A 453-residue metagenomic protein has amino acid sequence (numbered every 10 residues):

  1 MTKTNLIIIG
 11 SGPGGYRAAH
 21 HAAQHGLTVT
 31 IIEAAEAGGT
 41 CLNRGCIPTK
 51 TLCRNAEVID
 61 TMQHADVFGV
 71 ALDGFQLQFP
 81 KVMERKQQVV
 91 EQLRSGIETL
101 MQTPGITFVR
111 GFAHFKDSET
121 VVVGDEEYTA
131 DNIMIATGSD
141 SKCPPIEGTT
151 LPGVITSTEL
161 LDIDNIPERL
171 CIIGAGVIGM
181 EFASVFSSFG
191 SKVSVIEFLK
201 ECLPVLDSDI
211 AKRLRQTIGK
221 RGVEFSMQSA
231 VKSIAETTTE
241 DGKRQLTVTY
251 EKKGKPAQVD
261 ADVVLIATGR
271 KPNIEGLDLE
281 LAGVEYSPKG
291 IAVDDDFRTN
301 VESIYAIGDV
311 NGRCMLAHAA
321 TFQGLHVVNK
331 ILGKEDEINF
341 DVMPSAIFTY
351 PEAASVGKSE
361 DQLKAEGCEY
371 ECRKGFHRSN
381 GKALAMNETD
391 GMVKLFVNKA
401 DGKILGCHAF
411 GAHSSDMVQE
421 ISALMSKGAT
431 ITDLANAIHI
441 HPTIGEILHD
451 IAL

Functional and structural regions predicted by a protein language model:
M1-G12, I166-G176: Beta1/beta-strand and adjacent pyrophosphate-binding region of the FAD-binding site in flavoprotein oxidoreductases
T2-T4, H20-L27, I32-I166, L199-L203 (+6 more regions): Glycine-rich flavin
I7-A35, T40, I47, T51-V58 (+3 more regions): Flexible, glycine-rich terminal cap/loop adjacent to redox cofactors in electron-transfer oxidoreductases
I7-I9, A113, Y128-G138, I173 (+4 more regions): Short hydrophobic core segments
C46, T137-K192, I196, E224-F225 (+1 more regions): Glycine-rich dinucleotide-binding loop and its adjacent helix/turn
P48, V121, P272, T299 (+2 more regions): Hydrophobic "anchor" residues
T107-R110, H114-V122, G190-D295, K358 (+1 more regions): A Rossmann-like FAD-binding core segment of flavoenzymes
T150-I166, Q258-V259, V263-K330: FAD-site-proximal beta/loop scaffold in flavoenzymes
